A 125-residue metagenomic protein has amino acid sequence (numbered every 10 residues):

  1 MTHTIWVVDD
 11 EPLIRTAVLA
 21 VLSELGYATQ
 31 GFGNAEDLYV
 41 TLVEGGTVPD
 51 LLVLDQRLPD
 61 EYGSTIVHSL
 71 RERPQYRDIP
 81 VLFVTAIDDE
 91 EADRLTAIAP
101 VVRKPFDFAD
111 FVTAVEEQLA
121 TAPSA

Functional and structural regions predicted by a protein language model:
D9: Conserved acidic carboxylate
P12-Q30: Two-component/phosphorelay signaling modules centered on CheY-like receiver
G31-L51: Acidic, metal-coordinating helix/loop segments flanking the phosphotransfer/catalytic sites of two-component signaling
G33-N34, Y62-T65: Acidic catalytic/metal-coordinating carboxylates
D55-Q56: Active-site residues of response regulator receiver
P59: The feature encodes the CheY-like receiver
T65, R77, A86-R103, A109 (+1 more regions): Alpha4 helix (beta4-alpha4-beta5 surface) of REC/receiver domains from two-component response regulators
L82-V84: Hydrophobic/aromatic residues positioned on beta-strands within the core alpha/beta folds
